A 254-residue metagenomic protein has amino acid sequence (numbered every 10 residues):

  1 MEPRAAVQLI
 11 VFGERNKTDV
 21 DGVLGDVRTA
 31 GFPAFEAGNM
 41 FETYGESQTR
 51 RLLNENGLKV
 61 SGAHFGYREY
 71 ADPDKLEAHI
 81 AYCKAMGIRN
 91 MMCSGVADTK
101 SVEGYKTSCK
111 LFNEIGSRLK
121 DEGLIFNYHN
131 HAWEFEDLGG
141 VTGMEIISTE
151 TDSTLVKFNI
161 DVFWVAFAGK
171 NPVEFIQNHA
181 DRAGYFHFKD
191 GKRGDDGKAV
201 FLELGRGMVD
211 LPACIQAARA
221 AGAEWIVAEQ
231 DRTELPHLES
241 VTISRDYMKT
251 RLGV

Functional and structural regions predicted by a protein language model:
M1-R89, D181, K249-V254: N-terminal pre-domain/capping segments
P3-L9, F35-A37, V60-F65, M91-C93 (+4 more regions): Hydrophobic faces of well-ordered beta-strands that scaffold small-molecule active sites in alpha/beta enzyme cores
V7, V27, F35, L53 (+8 more regions): Conserved, mostly hydrophobic/aromatic
D21-G22, D74-H79, Y105-N113, G140-E145 (+3 more regions): Charged helix-capping and loop-helix junction motifs
L24, F35, D121-M208, I215: Acidic/histidine-rich catalytic cores of soluble enzymes
F41-E42, R68-F158, V165, L238: Active-site acidic/histidine proton-transfer and metal-coordination neighborhood in alpha/beta enzyme cores
V227-H237: A short, acidic, flexible beta-alpha connecting loop/helix-capping segment that sits on the rim of active
P236-V254: C-terminal helical cap(s) of enzyme catalytic domains, especially alpha/beta-barrels
